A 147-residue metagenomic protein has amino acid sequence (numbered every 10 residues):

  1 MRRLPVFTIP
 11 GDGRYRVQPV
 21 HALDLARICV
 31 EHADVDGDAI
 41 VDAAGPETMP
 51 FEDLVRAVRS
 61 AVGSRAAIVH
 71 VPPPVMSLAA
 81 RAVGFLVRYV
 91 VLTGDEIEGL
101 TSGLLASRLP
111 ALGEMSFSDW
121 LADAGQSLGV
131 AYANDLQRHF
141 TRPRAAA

Functional and structural regions predicted by a protein language model:
M1-V20, D24, I28-D36, D42: A conserved pocket-lining segment of Rossmann-fold NAD(P)-dependent short-chain dehydrogenase/reductase
A26-T93, G103-A147: Mid/C-terminal beta-alpha module of Rossmann-like enzyme folds, strongest in SDR-family dehydrogenases/epimerases
